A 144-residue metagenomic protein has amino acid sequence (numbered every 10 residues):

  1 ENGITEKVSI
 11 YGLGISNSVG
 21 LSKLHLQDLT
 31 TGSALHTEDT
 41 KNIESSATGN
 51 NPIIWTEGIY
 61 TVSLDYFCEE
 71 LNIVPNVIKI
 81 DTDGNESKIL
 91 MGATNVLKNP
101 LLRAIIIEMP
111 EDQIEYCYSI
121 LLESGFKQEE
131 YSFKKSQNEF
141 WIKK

Functional and structural regions predicted by a protein language model:
E1-K144: Phosphate/nucleotide-binding beta-alpha loop and adjacent structural elements of enzyme active sites
